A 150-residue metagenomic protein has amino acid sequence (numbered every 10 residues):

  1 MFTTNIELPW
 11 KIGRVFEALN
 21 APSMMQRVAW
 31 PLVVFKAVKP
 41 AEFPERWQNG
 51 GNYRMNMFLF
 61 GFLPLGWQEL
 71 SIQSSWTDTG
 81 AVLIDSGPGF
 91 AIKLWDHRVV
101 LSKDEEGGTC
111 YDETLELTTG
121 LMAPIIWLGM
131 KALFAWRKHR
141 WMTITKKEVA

Functional and structural regions predicted by a protein language model:
M1-Q48: Hydrophobic ligand-binding cavity/cleft-lining segments
M1-T3, L65-L70, K93-R98: Short, surface-exposed coil-to-beta transition loops
I12, P44-E45, Q73-A81, V100-C110: A short, structured loop/turn motif at beta-sheet edges
V15-L19, M25, L101, Y111-E113 (+1 more regions): Hydrophobic pocket/interface hotspot
A37, A41, T143-A150: Short, highly charged C-terminal tails/helix-capping segments
V38-P88: Glycine-rich portal/gate segments that line the openings of hydrophobic small-molecule binding cavities
I84-A132: Beta-strand/loop substructures that line and gate deep hydrophobic ligand-binding cavities in soluble
A132-R140: A non-catalytic, amphipathic alpha-helix used as a structural packing/dimerization or gating element in enzyme scaffolds
